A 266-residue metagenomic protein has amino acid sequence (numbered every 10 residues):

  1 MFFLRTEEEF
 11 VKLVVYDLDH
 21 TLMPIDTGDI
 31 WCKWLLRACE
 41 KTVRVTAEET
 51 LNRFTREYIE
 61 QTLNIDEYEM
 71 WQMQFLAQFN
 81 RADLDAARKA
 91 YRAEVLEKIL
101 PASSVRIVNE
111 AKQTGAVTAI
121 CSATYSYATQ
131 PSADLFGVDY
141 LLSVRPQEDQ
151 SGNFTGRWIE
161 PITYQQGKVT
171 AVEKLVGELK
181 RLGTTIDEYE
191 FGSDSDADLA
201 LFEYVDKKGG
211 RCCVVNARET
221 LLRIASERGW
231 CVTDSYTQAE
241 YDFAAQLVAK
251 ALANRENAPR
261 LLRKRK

Functional and structural regions predicted by a protein language model:
F2-R145: Alpha-helical substrate-recognition element adjacent to the catalytic core
V11-L13, A86, A93-K266: C-terminal cap/substrate-recognition subdomain and adjoining C-terminal extension of metal-dependent phosphatase-like
